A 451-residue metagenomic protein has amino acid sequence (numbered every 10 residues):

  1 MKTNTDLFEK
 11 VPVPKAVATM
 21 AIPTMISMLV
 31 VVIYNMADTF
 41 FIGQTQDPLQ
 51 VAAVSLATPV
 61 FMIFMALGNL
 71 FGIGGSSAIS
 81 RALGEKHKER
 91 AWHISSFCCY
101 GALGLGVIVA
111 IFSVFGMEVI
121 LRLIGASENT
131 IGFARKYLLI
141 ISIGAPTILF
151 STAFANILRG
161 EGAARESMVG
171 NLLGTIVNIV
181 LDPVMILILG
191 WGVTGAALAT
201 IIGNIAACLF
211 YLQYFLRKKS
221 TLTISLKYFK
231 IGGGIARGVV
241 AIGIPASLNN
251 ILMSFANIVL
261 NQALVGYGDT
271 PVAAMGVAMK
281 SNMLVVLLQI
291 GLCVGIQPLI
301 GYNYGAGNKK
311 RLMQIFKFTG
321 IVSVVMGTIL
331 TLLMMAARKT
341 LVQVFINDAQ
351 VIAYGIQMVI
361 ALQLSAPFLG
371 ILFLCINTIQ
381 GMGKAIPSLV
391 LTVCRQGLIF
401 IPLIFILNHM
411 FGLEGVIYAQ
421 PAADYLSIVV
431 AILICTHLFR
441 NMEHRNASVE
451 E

Functional and structural regions predicted by a protein language model:
M1-A21, I79-P146, I188-I244, I300-S365 (+1 more regions): Short alpha-helical transmembrane segments in multi-pass integral membrane proteins
F8-F40, Q44-T45, P59-G74, A78 (+5 more regions): N-terminal transmembrane alpha-helices
T19-D38, I140, G174, G203-A207 (+1 more regions): Transmembrane helical elements of multi-pass membrane transporters/channels
L29, I33-V51, L121-E128, V184-W191 (+4 more regions): Helix-terminus/linker motif at the lipid-water interface of multi-pass membrane proteins
V30, Y34, F64-G68, I108 (+12 more regions): Residue-level hotspots within pore-lining transmembrane alpha-helices of multi-pass secondary transporters
M36-F40, I111, V119, A153-I157 (+8 more regions): Alpha-helical transmembrane segments of multipass membrane proteins
V51-I111, I148-S167, A274-L332, A336 (+1 more regions): Small-residue-rich hydrophobic transmembrane alpha-helices
I141-R159, S167-T175, A196-L209, I290-C293 (+3 more regions): Short runs within selected transmembrane alpha-helices of multi-pass transporters and secretion channels
